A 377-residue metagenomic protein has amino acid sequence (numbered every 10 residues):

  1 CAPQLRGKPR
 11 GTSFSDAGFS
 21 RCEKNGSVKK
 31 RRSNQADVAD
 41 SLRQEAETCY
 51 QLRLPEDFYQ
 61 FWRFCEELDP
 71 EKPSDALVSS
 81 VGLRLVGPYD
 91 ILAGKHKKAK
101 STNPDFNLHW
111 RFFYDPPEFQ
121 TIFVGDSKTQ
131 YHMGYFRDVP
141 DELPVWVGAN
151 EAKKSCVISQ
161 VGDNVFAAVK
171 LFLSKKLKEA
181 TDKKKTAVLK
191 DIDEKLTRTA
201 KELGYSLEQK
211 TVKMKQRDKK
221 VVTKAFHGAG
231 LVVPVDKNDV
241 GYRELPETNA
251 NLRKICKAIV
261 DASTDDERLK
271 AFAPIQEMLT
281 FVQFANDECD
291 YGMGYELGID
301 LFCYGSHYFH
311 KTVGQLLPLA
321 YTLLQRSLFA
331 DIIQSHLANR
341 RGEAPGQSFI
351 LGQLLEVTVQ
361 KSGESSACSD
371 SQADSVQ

Functional and structural regions predicted by a protein language model:
A2-G134, D287-Q377: A surface-exposed partner-binding patch
Q60-F64, A167, L171, K175 (+4 more regions): Charged/polar, solvent-exposed surface patches and flexible loops
K72, T129, K176-A180, T199 (+1 more regions): Short secondary-structure junctions and interdomain/linker hinges
I91-P104, P140-P144, C156, K176: Phosphoinositide system proteins, centered on phosphoinositide phosphatases and their trafficking scaffolds
Y131-V145: Short linear, low-complexity motifs centered on an aromatic residue
D141-K195: Compact, glycine/acidic-enriched structural inserts
T181-Q377: Charge-dense, low-complexity intrinsically disordered regions
